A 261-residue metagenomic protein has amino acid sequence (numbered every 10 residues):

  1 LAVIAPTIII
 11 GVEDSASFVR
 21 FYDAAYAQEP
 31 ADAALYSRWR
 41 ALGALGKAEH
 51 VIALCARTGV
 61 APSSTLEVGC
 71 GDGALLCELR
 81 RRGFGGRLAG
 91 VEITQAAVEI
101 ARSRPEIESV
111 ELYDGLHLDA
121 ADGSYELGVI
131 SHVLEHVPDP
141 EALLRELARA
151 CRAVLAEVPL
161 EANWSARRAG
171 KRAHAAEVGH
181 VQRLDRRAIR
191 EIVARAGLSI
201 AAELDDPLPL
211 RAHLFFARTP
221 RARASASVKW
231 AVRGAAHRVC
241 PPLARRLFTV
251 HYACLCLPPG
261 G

Functional and structural regions predicted by a protein language model:
P6-A121, L144, G179, L204 (+1 more regions): Conserved N-terminal segment of class I S-adenosyl-L-methionine
F18, E29-P30, A34-L42, R104 (+1 more regions): S-adenosyl-L-methionine-dependent methyltransferase catalytic module, highlighting the catalytic core
V51, A74, A96, E111 (+4 more regions): Residue-level detector of functional hotspots within protein domains
S124, G260-G261: Residues that cap or initiate secondary-structure elements
V129: A conserved beta-strand element that flanks and buttresses the S-adenosyl-L-methionine
V133: Hydrophobic adenine-recognition pocket in adenosine-nucleotide-binding enzymes
